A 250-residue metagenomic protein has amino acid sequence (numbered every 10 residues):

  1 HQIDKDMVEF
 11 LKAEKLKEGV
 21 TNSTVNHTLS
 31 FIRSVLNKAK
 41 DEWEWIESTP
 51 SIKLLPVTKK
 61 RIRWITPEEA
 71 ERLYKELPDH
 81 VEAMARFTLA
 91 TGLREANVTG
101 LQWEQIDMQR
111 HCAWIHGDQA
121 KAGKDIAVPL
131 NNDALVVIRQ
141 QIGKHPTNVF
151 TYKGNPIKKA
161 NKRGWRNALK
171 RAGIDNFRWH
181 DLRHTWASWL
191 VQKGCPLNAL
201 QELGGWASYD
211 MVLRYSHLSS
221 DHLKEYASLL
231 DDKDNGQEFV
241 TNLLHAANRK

Functional and structural regions predicted by a protein language model:
H1-N37, W43, K59, N155-K162 (+1 more regions): N-terminal core-binding DNA-recognition domain of tyrosine site-specific recombinases/integrases
Q2-K5, F10, K17, L54 (+5 more regions): Phosphate-coordinating loops and pocket residues in cytosolic domains that bind phosphorylated ligands
N22, N26-T28, D41, W45-L101 (+4 more regions): Basic, Lys/Arg- and aromatic-enriched nucleic-acid-binding interface segment
W64, V81, W114-G123, D133-L135 (+2 more regions): Catalytic-site neighborhood detector that most strongly recognizes the C-terminal catalytic loop/helix of tyrosine
N97-G100, F177-R178, A187, G194-W206 (+1 more regions): Active-site-proximal segment of tyrosine recombinases
R110, K121, Q140, T151-P156 (+1 more regions): C-terminal secondary-structure termini that scaffold catalytic or DNA-interacting sites
R110, Q119, P129-D175: Active-site/catalytic core of tyrosine-dependent DNA strand-transfer enzymes
